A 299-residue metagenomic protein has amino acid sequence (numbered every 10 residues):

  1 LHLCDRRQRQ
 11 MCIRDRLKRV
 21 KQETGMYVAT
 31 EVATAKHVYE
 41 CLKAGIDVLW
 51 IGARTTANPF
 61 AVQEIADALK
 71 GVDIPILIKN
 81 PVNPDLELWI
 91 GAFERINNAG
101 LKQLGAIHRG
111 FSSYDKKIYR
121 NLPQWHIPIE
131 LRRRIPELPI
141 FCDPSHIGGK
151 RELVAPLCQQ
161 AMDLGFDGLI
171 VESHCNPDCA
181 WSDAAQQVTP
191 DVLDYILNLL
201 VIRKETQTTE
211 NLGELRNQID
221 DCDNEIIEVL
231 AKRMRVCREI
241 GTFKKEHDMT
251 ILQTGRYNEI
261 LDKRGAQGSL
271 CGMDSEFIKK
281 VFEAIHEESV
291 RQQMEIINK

Functional and structural regions predicted by a protein language model:
L1-I13: Single conserved hydrophobic/aromatic residue that forms the stacking wall/gate of nucleotide- or nucleobase-binding
C4, T30, C142: Active-site flanking residues adjacent to catalytic metal/cofactor-binding acidic residues
A29-A33, G52, K79, E276: Structural motif
A33-Y39, L153-C158: Short, acidic/polar
I46-D47, D167, D223: Receiver (REC) domain switch/active-site residues of two-component response regulators
V48-N58: Acidic, His- and aromatic-enriched active-site or binding-groove loops in soluble protein domains that engage sugars
A57, A61-Y195, L199, Q207-T208: Catalytic alpha/beta core domains of metabolic enzymes, predominantly
Y195, E205-K299: Domain-level signature for soluble enzymes in the chorismate/prephenate branch of the shikimate pathway
